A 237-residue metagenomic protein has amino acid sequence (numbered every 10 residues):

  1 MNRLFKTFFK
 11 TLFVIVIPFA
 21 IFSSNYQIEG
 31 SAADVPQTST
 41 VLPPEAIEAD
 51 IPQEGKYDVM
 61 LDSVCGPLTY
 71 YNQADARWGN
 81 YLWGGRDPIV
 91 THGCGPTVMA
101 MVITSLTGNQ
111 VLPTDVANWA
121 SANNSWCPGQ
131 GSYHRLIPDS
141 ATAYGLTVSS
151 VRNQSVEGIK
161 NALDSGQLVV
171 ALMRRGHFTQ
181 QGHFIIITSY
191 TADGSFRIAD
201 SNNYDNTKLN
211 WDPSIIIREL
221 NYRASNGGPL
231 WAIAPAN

Functional and structural regions predicted by a protein language model:
N2-I28: Sec-dependent N-terminal signal peptides of Gram-positive bacterial secreted proteins and lipoproteins
P18, F22-W126: Active-site-adjacent structural segments surrounding the nucleophilic cysteine of cysteine proteases and isopeptidases
D75, V98, V102-Q110, A120-N124 (+5 more regions): Sec/Tat-exported extracytoplasmic proteins
A76-W78, P88-I89, M101, G108-Q110 (+5 more regions): Solvent-exposed loop/turn segments at secondary-structure junctions within structured extracellular/periplasmic domains
T91, G95-I103, P113, A117 (+6 more regions): Extracytoplasmic/secreted envelope proteins and their assembly/folding machinery, especially bacterial periplasmic
N118-Q154: Mid-length scaffold segments of soluble, non-membrane domains
T147-R197, S201: Active-site-adjacent substructure of cysteine-protease-like catalytic cores
Y190-N237: Noncatalytic regulatory segments and standalone regulatory/sensor domains
